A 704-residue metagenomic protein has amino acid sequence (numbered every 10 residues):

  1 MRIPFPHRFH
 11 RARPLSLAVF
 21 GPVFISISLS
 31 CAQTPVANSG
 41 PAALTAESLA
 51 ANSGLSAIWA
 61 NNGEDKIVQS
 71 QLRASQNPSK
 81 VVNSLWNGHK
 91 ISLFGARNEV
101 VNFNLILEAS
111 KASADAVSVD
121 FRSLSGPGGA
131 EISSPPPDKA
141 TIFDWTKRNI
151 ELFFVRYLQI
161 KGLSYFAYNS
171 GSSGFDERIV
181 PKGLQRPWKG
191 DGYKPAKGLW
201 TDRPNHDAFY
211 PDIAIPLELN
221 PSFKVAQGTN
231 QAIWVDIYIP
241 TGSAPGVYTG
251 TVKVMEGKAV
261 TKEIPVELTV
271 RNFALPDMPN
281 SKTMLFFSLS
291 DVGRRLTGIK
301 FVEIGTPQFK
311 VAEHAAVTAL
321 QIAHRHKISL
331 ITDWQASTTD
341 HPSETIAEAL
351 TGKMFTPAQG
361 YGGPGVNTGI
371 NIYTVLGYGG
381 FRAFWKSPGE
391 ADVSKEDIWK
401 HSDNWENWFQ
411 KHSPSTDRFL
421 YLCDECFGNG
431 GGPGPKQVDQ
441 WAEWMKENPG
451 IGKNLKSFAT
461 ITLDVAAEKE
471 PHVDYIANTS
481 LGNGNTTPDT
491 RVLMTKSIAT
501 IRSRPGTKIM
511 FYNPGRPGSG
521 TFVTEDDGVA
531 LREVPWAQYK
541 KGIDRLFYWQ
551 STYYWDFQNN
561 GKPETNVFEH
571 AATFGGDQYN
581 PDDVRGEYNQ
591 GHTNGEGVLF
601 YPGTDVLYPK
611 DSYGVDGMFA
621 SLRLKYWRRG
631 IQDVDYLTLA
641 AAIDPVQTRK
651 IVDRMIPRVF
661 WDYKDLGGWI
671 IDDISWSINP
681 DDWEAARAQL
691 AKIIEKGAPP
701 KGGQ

Functional and structural regions predicted by a protein language model:
M1-A12: N-terminal secretory signal peptides that target proteins for export/translocation
S16-S30: Bacterial N-terminal signal peptides
G40-N87, K111-V235: Surface-exposed binding patches on compact interaction domains or structured appendages
W86-A109, A232: Contiguous beta-strand segments within globular domains
E108, S123-S125, F166, D176-E177 (+8 more regions): Aromatic-lined carbohydrate-binding surfaces of glycoside hydrolases
K353-M354, A358-G360, G379-S394, I398-D464 (+2 more regions): Catalytic domains of carbohydrate-active enzymes that cleave complex glycans
R504-L531: Active-site clefts of carbohydrate-active enzymes
D526-D582: Substrate-binding cleft of secreted/luminal carbohydrate-active enzymes
